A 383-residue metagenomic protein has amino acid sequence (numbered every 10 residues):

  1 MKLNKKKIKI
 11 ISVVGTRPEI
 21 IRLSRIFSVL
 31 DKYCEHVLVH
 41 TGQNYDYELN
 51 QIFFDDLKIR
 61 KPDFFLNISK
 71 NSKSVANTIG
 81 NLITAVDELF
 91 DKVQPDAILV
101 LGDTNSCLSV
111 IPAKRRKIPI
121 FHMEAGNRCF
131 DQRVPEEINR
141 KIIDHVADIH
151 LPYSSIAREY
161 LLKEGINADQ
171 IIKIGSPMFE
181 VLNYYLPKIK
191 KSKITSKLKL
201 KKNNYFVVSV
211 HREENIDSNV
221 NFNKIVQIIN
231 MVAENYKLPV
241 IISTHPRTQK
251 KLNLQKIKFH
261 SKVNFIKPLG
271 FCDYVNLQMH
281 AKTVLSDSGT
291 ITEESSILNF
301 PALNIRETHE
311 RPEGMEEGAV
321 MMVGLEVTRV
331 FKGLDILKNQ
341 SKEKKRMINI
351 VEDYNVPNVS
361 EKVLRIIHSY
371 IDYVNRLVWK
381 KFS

Functional and structural regions predicted by a protein language model:
I8-V14, E19-V29, Y33, F53 (+1 more regions): Active-site and donor-binding regions of nucleotide-sugar-utilizing enzymes
K32-P62, I68: N-terminal glycine-rich anion-binding loop in soluble enzyme alpha/beta folds
Q43-D46, Q51, K190-H280, K381: Donor-nucleotide binding loops and adjacent catalytic segments primarily of GT-B fold Leloir glycosyltransferases
Q43-E48, S69, V146-N221, V323: A nucleotide-sugar donor-handling region in carbohydrate enzymes
V86, F90, N276-A281: Short alpha-helical donor nucleotide-sugar binding micro-motif in glycosyltransferases
V100-L101, C107-V110, H122-M123, H150 (+1 more regions): A donor-sugar binding/catalytic signature common to diverse glycosyltransferases and related nucleotide-sugar
R311-L337, R346-N358: Change "using UDP/GDP/dTDP sugars" to "using nucleotide sugars
N339-S383: C-terminal amphipathic helix plus adjacent low-complexity, charged tail appended to glycosyltransferase catalytic
